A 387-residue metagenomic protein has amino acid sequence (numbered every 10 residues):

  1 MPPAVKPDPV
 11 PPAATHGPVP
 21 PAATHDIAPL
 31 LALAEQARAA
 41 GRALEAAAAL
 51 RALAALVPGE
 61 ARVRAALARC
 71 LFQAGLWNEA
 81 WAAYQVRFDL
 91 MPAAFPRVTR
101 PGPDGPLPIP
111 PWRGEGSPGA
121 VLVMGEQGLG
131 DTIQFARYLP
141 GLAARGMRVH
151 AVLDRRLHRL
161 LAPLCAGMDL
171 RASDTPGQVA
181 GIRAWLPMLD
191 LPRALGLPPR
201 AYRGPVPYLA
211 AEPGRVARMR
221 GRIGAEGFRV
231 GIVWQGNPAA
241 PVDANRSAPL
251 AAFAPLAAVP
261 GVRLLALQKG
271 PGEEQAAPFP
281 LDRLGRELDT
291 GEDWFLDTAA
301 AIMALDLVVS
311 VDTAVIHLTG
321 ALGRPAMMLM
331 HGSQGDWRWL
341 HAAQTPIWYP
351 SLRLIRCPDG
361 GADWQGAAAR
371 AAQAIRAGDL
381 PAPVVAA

Functional and structural regions predicted by a protein language model:
P2-A387: Catalytic machinery of carbohydrate-active enzymes, primarily nucleotide-sugar-dependent glycosyltransferases
